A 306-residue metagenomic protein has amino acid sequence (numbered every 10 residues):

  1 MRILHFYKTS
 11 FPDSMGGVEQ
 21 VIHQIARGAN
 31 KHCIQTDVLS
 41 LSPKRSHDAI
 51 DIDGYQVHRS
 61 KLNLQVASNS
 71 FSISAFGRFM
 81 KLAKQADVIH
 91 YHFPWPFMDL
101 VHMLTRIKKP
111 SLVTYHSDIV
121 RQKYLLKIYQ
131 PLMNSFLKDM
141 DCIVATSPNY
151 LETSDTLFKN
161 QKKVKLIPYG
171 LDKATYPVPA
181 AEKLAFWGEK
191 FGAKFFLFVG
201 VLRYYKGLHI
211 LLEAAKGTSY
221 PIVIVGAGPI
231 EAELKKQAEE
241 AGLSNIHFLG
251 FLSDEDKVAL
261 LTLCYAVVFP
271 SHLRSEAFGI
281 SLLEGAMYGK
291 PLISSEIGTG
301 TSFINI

Functional and structural regions predicted by a protein language model:
F6-M15, V21-S70: N-terminal strand-loop element at the rim of the active site of nucleotide-sugar-dependent glycosyltransferases
Q20, K194-G217, P229-K235: A conserved mid-protein helix/loop that constitutes part of the nucleotide-sugar donor-binding site
D37-S40, H58, M133-A181, F248: Donor nucleotide-sugar binding/catalytic pocket of nucleotide-sugar-dependent glycosyltransferases
S74-F76, V88-K108, Y115, V120: An aromatic- and histidine-rich active-site surface loop
D87, F196, T262-A277, K290-P291: Acidic donor-binding loop of glycosyltransferase active sites
L137, F251-L252, A259-C264: Short alpha-helical donor nucleotide-sugar binding micro-motif in glycosyltransferases
P177-F191: A short helix/loop element that forms part of the nucleotide-sugar donor recognition site in Leloir-type
A232-E255: Nucleotide-activated donor-binding/catalytic signature segment of Leloir-type glycosyltransferases, i.e., the conserved
